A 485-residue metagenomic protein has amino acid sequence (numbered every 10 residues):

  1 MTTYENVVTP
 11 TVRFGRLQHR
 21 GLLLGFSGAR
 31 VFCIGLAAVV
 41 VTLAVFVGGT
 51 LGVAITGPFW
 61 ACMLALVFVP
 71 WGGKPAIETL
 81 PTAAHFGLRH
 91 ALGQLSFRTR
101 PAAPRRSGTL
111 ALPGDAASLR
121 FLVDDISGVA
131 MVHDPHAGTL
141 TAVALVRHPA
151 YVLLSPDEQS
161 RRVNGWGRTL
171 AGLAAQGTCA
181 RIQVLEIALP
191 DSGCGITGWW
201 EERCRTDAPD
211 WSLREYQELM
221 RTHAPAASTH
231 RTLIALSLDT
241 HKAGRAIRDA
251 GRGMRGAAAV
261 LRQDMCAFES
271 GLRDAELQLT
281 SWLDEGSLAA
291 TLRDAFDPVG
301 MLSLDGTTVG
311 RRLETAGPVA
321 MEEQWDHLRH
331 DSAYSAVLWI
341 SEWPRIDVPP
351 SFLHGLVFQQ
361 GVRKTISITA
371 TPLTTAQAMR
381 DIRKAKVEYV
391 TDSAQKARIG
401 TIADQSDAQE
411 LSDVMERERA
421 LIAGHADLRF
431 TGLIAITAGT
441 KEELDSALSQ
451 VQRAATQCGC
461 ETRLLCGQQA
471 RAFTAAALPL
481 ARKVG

Functional and structural regions predicted by a protein language model:
T3-V31, T50-G485: Extended, folded cores of ATP/NTP-driven motor/assembly subunits in large transport and secretion machines
I34-A44, F59-M63: Hydrophobic, membrane-inserted alpha-helices
A44-T50: Short, hydrophobic transmembrane alpha-helix segments
